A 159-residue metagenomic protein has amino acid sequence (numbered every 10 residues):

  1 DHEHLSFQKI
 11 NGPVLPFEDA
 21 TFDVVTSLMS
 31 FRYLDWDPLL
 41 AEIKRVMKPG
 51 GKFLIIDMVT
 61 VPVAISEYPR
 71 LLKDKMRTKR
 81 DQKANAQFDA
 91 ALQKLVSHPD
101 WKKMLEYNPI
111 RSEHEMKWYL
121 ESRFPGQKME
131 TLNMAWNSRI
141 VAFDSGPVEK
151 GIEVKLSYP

Functional and structural regions predicted by a protein language model:
H2-E18: Conserved SAM-binding strand-loop segment of SAM-dependent methyltransferases
T26: A conserved beta-strand element that flanks and buttresses the S-adenosyl-L-methionine
M29-Y33: A short His-aromatic
D37-P49: A short glycine-rich, Lys/Arg-flanked "PGG" loop and its adjoining helix->strand segment in the class I
L54-A86: Conserved class I S-adenosyl-L-methionine
Q93-E106: Short, glycine-/aromatic-enriched active-site segment of Class I SAM-dependent methyltransferases
E106-K128: Short alpha-helix
G126-W136: Conserved S-adenosyl-L-methionine
